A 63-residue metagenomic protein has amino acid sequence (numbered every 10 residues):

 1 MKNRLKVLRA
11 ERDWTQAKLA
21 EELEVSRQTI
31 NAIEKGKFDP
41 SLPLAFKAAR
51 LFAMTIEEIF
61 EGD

Functional and structural regions predicted by a protein language model:
N3-E22: Short basic helix-loop element that most often maps to the first helix and adjoining turn of HTH DNA-binding modules
E11, R50, F60-D63: Short, charged recognition helix plus adjacent turn of helix-turn-helix-like nucleic-acid-binding domains
K18, T29, E58: Residues in the helix-turn-helix
E22, I33, G62: Residues in the recognition helix of alpha-helical DNA-binding motifs
V25-F38: Recognition helix of helix-turn-helix/homeodomain-like DNA-binding domains that insert into the DNA major groove
P43-E58: DNA major-groove recognition helix of helix-turn-helix/homeodomain DNA-binding modules
